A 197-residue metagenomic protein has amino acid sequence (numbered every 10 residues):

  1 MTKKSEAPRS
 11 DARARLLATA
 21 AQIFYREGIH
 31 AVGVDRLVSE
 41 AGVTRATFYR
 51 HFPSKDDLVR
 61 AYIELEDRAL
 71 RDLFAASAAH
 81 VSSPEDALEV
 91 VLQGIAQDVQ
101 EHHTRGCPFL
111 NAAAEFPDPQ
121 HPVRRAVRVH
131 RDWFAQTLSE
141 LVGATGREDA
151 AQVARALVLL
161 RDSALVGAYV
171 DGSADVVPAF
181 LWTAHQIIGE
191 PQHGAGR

Functional and structural regions predicted by a protein language model:
M1-E27, A31-V43, D57: Basic, helix-initiating cap at the start of DNA-binding domains
M1-K3, V129-A151, G167-R197: C-terminal peripheral helix-coil segments that are non-catalytic and often amphipathic
G42-F52: Short hydrophobic/aromatic patch on the recognition helix
F52, V59-E66: Alpha-helical DNA-contacting segments of helix-turn-helix folds
D56-L58, A112: A secondary-structure capping/hinge motif
A61, A75-H103, A154-L157: Hydrophobic alpha-helical connector segments
R71, D86-V90, P119-A144, R155 (+1 more regions): Amphipathic alpha-helical packing segments from all-alpha helical-bundle domains
E101-H121: Amphipathic alpha-helical segments used for helix-helix packing
